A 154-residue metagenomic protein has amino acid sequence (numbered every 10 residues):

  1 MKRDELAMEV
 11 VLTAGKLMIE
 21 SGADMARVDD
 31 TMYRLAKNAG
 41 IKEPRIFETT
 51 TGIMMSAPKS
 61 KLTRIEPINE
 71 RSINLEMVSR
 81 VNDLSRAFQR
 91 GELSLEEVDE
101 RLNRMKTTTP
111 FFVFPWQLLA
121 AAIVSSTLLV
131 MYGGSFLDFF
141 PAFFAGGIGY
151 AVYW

Functional and structural regions predicted by a protein language model:
M1-S94: Soluble N-terminal domains of membrane-associated systems
S94-E100, Y132-G134: N-terminal loops that bind phosphate or other acidic moieties and the adjacent beta-alpha structural core
E100-T109: Cytosolic juxtamembrane amphipathic/interface segments immediately preceding and feeding into a transmembrane helix
P110-W154: Core alpha-helical transmembrane segments of integral membrane proteins
